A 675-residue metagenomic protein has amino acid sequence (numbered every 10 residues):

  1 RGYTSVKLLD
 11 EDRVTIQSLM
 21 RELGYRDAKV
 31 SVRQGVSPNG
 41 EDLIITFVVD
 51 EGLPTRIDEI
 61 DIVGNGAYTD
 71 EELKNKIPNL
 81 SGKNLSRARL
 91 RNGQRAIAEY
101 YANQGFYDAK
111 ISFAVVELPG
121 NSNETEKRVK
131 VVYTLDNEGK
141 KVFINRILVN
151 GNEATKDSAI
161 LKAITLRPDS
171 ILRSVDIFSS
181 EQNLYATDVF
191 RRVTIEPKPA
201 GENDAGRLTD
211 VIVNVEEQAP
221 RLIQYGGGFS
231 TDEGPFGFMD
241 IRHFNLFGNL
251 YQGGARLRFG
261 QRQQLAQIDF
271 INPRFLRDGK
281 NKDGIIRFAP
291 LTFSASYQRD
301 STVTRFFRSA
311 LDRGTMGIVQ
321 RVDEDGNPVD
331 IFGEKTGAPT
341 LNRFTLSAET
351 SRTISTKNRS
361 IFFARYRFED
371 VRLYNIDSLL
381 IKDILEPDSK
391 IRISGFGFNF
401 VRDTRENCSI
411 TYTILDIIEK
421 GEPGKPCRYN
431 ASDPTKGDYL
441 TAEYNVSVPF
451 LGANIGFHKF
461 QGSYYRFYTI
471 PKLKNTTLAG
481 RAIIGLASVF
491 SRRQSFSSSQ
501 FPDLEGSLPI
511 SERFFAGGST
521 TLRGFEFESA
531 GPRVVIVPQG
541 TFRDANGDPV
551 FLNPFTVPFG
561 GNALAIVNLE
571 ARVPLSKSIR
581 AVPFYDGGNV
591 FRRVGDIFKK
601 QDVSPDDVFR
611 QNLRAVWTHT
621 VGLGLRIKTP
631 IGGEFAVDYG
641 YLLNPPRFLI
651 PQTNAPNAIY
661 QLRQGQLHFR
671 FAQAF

Functional and structural regions predicted by a protein language model:
R1-T231, D240, G254-R274, K280-R287 (+4 more regions): Periplasmic polypeptide-binding modules associated with outer-membrane biogenesis and secretion
G24, S37-E41, N123-K127, A205 (+12 more regions): Solvent-exposed loop and beta-edge segments used for protein-protein assembly and interaction
T46, K110, V132-T134, F143 (+14 more regions): Structured core elements
R56-E59, K141-N145, P220-Y225, F247-Q252 (+4 more regions): Short small-residue beta-strand/loop micro-motif enriched in glycine and branched aliphatics
A67, E71, T165, S170-K425 (+7 more regions): Gram-negative/organellar outer-membrane beta-barrel architecture
A98, L161, E181, G226 (+8 more regions): Generic hydrophobic alpha-helical scaffold/packing signal
H243-N245, N272-P273, Q601-V608, N612-T629: Strand-loop-strand
R372, D377-V573, S578, P583-R614 (+2 more regions): C-terminal outer-membrane beta-barrel translocator/porin domains of Gram-negative envelope proteins and their
